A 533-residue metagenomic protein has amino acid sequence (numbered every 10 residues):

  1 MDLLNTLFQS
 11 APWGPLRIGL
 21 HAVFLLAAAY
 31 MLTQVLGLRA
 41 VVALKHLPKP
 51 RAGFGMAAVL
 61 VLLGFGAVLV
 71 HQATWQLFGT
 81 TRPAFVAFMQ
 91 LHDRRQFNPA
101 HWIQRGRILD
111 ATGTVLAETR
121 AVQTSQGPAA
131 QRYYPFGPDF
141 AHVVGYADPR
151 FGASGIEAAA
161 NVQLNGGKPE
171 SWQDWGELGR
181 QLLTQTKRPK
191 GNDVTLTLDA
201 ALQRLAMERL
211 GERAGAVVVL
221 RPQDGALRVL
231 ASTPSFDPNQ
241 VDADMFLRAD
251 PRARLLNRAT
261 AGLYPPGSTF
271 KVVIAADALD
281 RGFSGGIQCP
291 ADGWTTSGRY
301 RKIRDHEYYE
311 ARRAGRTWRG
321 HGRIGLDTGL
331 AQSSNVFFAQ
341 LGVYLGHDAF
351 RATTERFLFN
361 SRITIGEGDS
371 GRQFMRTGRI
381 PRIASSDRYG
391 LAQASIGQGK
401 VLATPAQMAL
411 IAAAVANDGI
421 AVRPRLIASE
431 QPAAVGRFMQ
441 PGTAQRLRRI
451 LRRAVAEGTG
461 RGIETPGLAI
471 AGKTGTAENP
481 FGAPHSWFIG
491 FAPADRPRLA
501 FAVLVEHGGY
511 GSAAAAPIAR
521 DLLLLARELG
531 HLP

Functional and structural regions predicted by a protein language model:
M1-M245, R254, L263, S268 (+4 more regions): Periplasmic/cell-envelope proteins involved in peptidoglycan metabolism and beta-lactam response
Q181, Q223-S268, V273-H507, G511: Beta-lactam-recognizing serine transpeptidase/beta-lactamase-like catalytic domain environment
